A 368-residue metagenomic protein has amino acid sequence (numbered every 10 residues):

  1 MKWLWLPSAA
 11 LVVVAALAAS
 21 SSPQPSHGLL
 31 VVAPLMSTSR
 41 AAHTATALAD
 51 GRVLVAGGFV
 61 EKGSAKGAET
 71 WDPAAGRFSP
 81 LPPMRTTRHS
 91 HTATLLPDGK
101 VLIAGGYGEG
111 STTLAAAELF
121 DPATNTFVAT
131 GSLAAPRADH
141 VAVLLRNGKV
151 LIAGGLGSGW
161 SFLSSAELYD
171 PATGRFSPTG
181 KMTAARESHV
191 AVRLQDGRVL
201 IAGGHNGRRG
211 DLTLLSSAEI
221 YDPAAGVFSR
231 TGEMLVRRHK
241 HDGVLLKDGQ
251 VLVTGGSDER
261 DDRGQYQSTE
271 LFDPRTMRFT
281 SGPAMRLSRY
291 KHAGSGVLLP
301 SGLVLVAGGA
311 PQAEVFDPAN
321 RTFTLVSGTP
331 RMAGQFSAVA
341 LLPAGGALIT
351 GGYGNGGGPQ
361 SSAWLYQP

Functional and structural regions predicted by a protein language model:
M1-P7: Bacterial N-terminal signal peptides that target proteins for export
P7-A16: Bacterial N-terminal signal peptides
A15-P368: Kelch-like beta-propeller repeat domains
